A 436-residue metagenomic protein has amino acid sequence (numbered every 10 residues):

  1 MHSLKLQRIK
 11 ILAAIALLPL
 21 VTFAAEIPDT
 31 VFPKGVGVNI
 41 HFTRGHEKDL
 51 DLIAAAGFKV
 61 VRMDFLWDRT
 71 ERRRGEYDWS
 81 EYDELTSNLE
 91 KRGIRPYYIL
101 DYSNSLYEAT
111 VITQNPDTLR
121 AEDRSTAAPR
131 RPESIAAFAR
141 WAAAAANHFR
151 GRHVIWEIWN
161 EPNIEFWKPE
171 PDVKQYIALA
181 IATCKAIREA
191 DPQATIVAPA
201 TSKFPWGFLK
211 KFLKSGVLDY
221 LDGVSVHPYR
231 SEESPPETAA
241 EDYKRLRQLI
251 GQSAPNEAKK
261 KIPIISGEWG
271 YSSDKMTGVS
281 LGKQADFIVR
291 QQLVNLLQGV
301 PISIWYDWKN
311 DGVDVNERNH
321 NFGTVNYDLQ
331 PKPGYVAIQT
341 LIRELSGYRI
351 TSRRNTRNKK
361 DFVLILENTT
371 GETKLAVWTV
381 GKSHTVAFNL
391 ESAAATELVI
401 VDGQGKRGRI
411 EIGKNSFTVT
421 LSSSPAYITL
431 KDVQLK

Functional and structural regions predicted by a protein language model:
K10-V21: Bacterial N-terminal signal peptides
E26-A144, R150-H153, E157, N163: N-terminal substrate-binding region of glycoside hydrolase catalytic domains
V38, A180-L209, S253-S272, V300-D311: Aromatic-lined carbohydrate-recognition surfaces of secreted/lumenal glycan-active proteins
R73, V111-Q248, D274-R290, H320 (+2 more regions): Active-site cleft segment of glycoside hydrolase catalytic domains centered on the general acid/base Glu
S231-N310, L341: Catalytic-core region of carbohydrate-active enzymes that cleave or remodel glycosidic bonds
L297-P301, Y306, D311-G312, H320-G371: Glycan-recognition and catalytic regions of carbohydrate-active enzymes
T356-A394, D402-G403: Carbohydrate-binding surface patches
E411-K436: C-terminal beta-strand-rich structural cap/linker in extracellular carbohydrate-active enzymes
